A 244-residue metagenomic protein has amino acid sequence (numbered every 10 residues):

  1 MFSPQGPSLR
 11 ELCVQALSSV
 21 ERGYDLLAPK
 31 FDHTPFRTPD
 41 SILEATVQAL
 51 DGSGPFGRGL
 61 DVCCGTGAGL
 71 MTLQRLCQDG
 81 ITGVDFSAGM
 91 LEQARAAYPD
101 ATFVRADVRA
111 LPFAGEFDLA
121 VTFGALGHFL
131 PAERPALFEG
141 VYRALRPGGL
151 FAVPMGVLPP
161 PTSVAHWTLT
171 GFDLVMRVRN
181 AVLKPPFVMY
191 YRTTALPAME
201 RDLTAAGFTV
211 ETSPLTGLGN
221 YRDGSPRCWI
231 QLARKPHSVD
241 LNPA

Functional and structural regions predicted by a protein language model:
M1-G54: Conserved class I S-adenosyl-L-methionine
L60, T66-A110: Class I SAM-dependent methyltransferase SAM/SAH-binding core
V121: A conserved beta-strand element that flanks and buttresses the S-adenosyl-L-methionine
P135-P147: A short glycine-rich, Lys/Arg-flanked "PGG" loop and its adjoining helix->strand segment in the class I
G148-M155: Conserved beta-strand signature within the Rossmann-like core of class I S-adenosyl-L-methionine
L158-D202, S213-P214: C-terminal alpha-helical "lid/dimerization" subdomain adjacent to the S-adenosyl-L-methionine
F208-G219: Conserved S-adenosyl-L-methionine
G219-A244: Core SAM-dependent methyltransferase catalytic element
